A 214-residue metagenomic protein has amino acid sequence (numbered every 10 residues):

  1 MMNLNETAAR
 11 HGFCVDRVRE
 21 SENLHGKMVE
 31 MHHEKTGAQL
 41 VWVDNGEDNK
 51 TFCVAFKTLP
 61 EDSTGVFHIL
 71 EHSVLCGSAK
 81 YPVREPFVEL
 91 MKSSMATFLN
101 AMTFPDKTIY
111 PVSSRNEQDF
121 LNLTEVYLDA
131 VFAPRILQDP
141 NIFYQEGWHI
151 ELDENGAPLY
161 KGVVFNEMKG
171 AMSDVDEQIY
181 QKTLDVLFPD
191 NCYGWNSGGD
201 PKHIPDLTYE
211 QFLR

Functional and structural regions predicted by a protein language model:
M2-E47: N- or domain-start disorder-to-order transition segments that initiate the globular core
S21, M31-H32, D44, L90 (+2 more regions): A general structural signal for short secondary-structure junctions and capping/turn motifs
G26-M31, N166-R214: Histidine-acidic residue clusters that define the catalytic metal-binding segment of zinc metallopeptidase domains
A38-Q39, S94-A96, Q211: Short structured motifs
D44-D129, A133, N141, S173-E177 (+2 more regions): M16/MPP (pitrilysin/insulinase) zinc-metallopeptidase core fold and M16-derived inactive scaffolds
I109-S113, Q145-D153, M168, D200-P201: Conserved short loop/turn motifs at secondary-structure junctions
P134-N166: Acidic/histidine-enriched alpha-helical segments
